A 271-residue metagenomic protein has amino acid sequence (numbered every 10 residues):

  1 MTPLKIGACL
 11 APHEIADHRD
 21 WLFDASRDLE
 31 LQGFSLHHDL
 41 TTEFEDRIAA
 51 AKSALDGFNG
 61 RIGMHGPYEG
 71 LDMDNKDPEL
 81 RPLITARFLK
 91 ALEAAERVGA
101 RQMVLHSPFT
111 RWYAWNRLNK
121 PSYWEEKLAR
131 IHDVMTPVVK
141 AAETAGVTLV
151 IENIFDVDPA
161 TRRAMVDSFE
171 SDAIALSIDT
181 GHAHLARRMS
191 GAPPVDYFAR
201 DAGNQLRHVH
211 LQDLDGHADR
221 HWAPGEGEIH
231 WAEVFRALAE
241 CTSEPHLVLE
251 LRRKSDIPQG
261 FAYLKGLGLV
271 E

Functional and structural regions predicted by a protein language model:
M1-E96, L269-E271: N-terminal pre-domain/capping segments
M1-K5, E14-R27, M73-D74, R101 (+3 more regions): Histidine-acidic metal/acid-base catalytic patches
I6-C9, R81, K127, E152-I154 (+2 more regions): Short, flexible loop segments at the rims of nucleotide/cofactor-binding pockets, characterized by
A8-P12, L31-G33, M64-Y68, L105-S107 (+4 more regions): A cross-domain feature marking catalytic cores of carbohydrate-active enzymes and several ubiquitous metabolic/repair
S35-H37, Y68-G70, F109-Y113, V157 (+3 more regions): Feature marks short, surface-exposed loop/turn motifs that line or immediately flank catalytic pockets and channel
E43-A50, R81-F88, W124, H132 (+2 more regions): Charged helix-capping and loop-helix junction motifs
A50-E69, L128-T144, W231-A237: Alpha-helix-loop-beta-strand connector modules within alpha/beta enzyme cores
D74-A175: Active-site acidic/histidine proton-transfer and metal-coordination neighborhood in alpha/beta enzyme cores
